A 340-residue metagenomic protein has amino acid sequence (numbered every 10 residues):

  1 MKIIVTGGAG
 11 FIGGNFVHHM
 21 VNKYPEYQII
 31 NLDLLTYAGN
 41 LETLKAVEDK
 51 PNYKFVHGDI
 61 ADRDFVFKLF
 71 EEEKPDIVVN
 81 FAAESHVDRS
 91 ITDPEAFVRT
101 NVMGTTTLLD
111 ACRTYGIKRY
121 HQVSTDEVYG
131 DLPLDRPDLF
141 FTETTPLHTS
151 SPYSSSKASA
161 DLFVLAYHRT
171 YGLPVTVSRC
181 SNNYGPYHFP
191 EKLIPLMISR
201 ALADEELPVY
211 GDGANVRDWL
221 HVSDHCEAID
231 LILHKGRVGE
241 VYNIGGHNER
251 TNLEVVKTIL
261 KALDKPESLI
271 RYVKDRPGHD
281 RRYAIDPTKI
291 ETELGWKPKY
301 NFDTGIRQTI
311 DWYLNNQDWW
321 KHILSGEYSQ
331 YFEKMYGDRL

Functional and structural regions predicted by a protein language model:
M1-N183, Q308, Y313-N316, H322-L340: N-terminal Rossmann-like NAD(P)+-binding domain of SDR-like oxidoreductases, especially those catalyzing
I12, A38-G39, D64, H188 (+2 more regions): Residues that form or flank phosphate/diphosphate-binding pockets in enzymes that use nucleotide phosphates
F16, P133, H188, L193 (+2 more regions): Acidic donor-diphosphate engagement hotspot in glycosyltransferases and nucleotidyltransferases that stabilizes
I29, G58-A61, P195, A201-L340: C-terminal substrate-binding subdomain of Rossmann-fold SDR/epimerase-dehydratase oxidoreductases
A38, E84, D135, Y187 (+3 more regions): Residues at alpha-helix boundaries and the short loops/turns that link adjacent helices
L41-L44, L132-D135, H188-E191, V255-V256 (+1 more regions): Short aromatic-enriched loop/helix-cap "lid" or pocket-rim segments at secondary-structure transitions that line
P137, T149-S156, P186, P190-I194 (+1 more regions): The catalytic Tyr-centered alpha-helix of NAD(P)H-dependent dehydrogenases
S159, F163, Y167, M197 (+2 more regions): Hydrophobic alpha-helix immediately C-terminal to the catalytic Tyr-X-X-X-Lys motif of short-chain
